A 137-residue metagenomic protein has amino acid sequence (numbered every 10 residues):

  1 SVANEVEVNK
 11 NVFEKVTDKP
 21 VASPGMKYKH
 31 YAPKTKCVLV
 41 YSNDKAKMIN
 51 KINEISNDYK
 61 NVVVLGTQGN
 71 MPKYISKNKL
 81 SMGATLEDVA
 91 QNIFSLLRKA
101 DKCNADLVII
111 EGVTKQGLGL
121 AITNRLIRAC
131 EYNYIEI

Functional and structural regions predicted by a protein language model:
S1-E7: Internal gly/pro-rich beta-alpha loop/helix module that stabilizes soluble enzyme cofactors or their anionic handles
V8-N9, K77: Short, mixed-charge, low-aromatic patches
F13-E14: Conserved catalytic/binding loops enriched for acidic/polar residues
D18: Polyanion-binding loop/helix "lid" in catalytic or ligand-binding cores
V21-E131, I135: A C-terminal functional module that forms or caps the active site or interfaces directly with catalytic machinery
